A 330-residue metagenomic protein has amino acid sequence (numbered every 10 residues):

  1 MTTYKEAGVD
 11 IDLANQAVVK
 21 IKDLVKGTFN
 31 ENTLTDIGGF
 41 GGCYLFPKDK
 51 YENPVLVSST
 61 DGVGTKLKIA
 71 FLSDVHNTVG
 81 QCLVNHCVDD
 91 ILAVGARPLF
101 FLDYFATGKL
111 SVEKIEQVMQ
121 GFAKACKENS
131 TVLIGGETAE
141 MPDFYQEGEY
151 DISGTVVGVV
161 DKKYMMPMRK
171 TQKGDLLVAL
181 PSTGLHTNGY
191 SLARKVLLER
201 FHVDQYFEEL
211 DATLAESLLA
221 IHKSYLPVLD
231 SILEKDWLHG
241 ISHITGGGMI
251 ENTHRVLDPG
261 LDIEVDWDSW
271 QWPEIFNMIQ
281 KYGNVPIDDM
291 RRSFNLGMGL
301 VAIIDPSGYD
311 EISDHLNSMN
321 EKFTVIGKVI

Functional and structural regions predicted by a protein language model:
M1-N32: N-terminal amphipathic/basic leader segments beginning at the initiator methionine
T2-E6, D23, K114-V132, Y145-I152 (+3 more regions): Glycine-/charge-enriched secondary-structure boundary and capping motifs
V9, L13, V79, N188 (+2 more regions): A generic structural signal for residues located within well-ordered alpha-helices of large catalytic or ligand-binding
D10, D61, G174, H243 (+1 more regions): Residue-level signature of catalytic and energy-coupling elements of molecular machines, predominantly ATP/GTP-dependent
F29-T183: Glycine-rich phosphate/pyrophosphate-binding loop regions near the starts of catalytic domains
T60, D151, Y164-A215, I250: Short, acidic (Asp/Glu-rich) active-site segment that either coordinates a divalent metal cofactor
